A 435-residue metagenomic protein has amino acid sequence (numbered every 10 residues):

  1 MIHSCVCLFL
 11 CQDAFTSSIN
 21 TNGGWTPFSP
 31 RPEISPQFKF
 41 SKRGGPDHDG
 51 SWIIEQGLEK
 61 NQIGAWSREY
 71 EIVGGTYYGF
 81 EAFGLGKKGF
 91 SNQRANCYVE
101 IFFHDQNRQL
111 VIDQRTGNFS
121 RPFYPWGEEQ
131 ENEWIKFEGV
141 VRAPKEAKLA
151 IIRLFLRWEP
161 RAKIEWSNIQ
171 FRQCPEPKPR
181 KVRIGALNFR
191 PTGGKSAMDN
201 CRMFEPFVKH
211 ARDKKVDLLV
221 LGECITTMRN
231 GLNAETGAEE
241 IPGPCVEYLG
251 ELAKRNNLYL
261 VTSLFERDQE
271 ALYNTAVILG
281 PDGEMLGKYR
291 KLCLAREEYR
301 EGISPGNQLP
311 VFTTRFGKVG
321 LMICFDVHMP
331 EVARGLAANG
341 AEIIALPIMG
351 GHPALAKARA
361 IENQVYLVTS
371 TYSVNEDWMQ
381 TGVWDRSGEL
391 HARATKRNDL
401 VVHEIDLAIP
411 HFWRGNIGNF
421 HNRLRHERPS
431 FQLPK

Functional and structural regions predicted by a protein language model:
F9-R180: Extracellular and organelle-lumenal recognition/adhesion modules and their flexible linkers in secreted
I112-R115, T275, G287-K288, R393: Residue-level detector of high-confidence beta-strand sites
N132-V140, V311, Y372-K435: C-terminal beta-strand edge segments of enzyme domains
P179-G194: Short beta-strand segments enriched in small/hydrophobic residues
A197-P281, R334, G351-V365: Cys-nucleophile CN-hydrolase/nitrilase-fold catalytic domain and related Cys-dependent amidase chemistry that acts on
T227, A234, V277, Y289-A295 (+1 more regions): Short beta->alpha transition motifs characteristic of CBS
E239-V261, K318, V327-E404: CN hydrolase (nitrilase-like) catalytic-core segments centered on the catalytic cysteine and neighboring Lys/Glu
R267-N339, A354, A358, N416-N419 (+2 more regions): Active-site catalytic loop in hydrolytic enzyme cores
